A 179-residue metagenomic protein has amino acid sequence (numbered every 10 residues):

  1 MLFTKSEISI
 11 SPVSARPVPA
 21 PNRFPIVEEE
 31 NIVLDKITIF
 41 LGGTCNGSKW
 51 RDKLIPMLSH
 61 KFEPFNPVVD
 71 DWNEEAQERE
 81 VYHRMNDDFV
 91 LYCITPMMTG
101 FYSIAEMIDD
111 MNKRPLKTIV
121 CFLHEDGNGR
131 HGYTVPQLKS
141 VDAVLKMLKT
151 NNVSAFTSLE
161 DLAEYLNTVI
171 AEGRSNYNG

Functional and structural regions predicted by a protein language model:
M1-G179: Conserved catalytic or regulatory cores that recognize and/or transform ribose-phosphate-containing ligands
